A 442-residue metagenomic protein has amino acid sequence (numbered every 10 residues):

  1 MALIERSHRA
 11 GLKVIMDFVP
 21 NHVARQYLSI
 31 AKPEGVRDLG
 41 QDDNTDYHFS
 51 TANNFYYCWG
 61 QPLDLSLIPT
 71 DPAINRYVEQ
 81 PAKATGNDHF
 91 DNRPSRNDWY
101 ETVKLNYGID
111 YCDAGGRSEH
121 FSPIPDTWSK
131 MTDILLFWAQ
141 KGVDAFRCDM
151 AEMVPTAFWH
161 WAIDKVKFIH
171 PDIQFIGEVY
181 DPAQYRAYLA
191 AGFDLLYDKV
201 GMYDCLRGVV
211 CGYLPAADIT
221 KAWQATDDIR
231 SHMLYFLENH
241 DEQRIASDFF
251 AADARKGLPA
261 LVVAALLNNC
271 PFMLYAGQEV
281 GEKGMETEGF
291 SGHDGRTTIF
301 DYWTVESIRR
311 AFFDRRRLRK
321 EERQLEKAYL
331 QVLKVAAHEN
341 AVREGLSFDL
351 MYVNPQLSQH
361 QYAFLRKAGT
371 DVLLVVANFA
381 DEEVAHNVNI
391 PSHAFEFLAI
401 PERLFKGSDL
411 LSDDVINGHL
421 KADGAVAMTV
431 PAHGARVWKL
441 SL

Functional and structural regions predicted by a protein language model:
M1, T102-T127, V143-M153, L206-V210 (+2 more regions): The substrate-binding groove and active-site-proximal loops of carbohydrate-active enzymes, especially glycoside
M1-F137, A162, F168: Substrate-binding/active-site clefts of carbohydrate-active enzymes
V14-M16, F146, F175-G177, Y235 (+1 more regions): Hydrophobic faces of well-ordered beta-strands that scaffold small-molecule active sites in alpha/beta enzyme cores
A24-G35, T156-I163, F168, V179-V210 (+1 more regions): Substrate-binding cleft/loops of secretory-pathway carbohydrate-active enzymes
A183-N269: Noncatalytic carbohydrate-binding groove/subsite architecture in carbohydrate-active enzymes
R230, E238-N239, R244-F405: Loop/helix patches that line or flank the sugar-binding groove of alpha-linked glycan CAZymes
E402-D423: Solvent-exposed beta-strand/loop surfaces of large extracellular or lumenal domains
G418-L442: C-terminal beta-strand-rich structural cap/linker in extracellular carbohydrate-active enzymes
